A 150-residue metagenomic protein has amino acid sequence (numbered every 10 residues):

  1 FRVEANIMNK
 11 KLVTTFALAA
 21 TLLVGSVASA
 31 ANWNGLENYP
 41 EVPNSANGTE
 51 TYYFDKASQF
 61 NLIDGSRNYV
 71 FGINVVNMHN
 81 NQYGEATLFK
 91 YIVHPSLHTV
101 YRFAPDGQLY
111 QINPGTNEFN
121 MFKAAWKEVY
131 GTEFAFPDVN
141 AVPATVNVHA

Functional and structural regions predicted by a protein language model:
A5, S26-S29: Intrinsic disorder/low-complexity segments, especially N-terminal tails and targeting/processing regions
A5-N6, P43: Intrinsically disordered, low-complexity regions of eukaryotic proteins
N6-F16: Bacterial N-terminal signal peptides that target proteins for export
L12, L23-S26: Intrinsic disorder/low-complexity segments
A17-L23: Bacterial N-terminal signal peptides
A28-L88, H94-A150: N-terminal secretory-pathway/extracellular module detecting exported/lumenal segments and adjacent signal-anchor/first
